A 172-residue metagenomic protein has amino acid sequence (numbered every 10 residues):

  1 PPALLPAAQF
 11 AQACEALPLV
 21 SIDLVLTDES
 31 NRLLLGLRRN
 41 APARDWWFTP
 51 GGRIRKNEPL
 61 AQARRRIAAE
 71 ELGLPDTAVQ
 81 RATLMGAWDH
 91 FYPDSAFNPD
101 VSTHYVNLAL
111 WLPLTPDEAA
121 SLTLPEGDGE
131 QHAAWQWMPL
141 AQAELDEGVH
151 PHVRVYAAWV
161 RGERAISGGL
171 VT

Functional and structural regions predicted by a protein language model:
P1-D23, D100: Acidic, metal-coordinating catalytic segment for phosphate/diphosphate chemistry, firing primarily on the Nudix
V20-I22, N31, V106-L108, A133: Change "...and in nucleic-acid phosphodiester-cleaving endonucleases..." to "...and in nucleic-acid processing enzymes
R32, A41, H90-Y92, A143: Surface-exposed, flexible loop/turn segments at secondary-structure boundaries
R32-P75: Conserved Nudix-box catalytic region and its N-terminal flanking loop in Nudix hydrolases and closely related
G36, M85, M138: Hydrophobic residues at beta-strand termini and immediately following loops that shape nucleotide-binding pockets
P42-W46, T103, L114-T172: Nudix hydrolase/Nudix homology domain
G73-S121: Active-site segment of metal-dependent pyrophosphate-handling enzymes, primarily the Nudix hydrolase catalytic core
